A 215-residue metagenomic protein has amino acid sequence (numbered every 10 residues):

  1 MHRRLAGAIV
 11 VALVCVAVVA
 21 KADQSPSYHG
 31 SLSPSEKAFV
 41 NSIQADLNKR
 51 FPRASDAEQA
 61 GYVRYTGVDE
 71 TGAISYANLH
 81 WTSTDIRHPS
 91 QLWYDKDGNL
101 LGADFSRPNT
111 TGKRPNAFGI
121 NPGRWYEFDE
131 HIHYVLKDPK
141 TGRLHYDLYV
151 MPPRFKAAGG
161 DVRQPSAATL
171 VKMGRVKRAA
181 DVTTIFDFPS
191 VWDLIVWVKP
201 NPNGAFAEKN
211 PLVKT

Functional and structural regions predicted by a protein language model:
M1-G7: Bacterial N-terminal signal peptides that target proteins for export
A8-A17: Bacterial N-terminal signal peptides
V18-A22: Sec/Tat signal peptide C-region and signal peptidase I cleavage site
D23-T215: Primary mode marks residue(s) on the alpha4-beta5-alpha5 output face of response regulator receiver
